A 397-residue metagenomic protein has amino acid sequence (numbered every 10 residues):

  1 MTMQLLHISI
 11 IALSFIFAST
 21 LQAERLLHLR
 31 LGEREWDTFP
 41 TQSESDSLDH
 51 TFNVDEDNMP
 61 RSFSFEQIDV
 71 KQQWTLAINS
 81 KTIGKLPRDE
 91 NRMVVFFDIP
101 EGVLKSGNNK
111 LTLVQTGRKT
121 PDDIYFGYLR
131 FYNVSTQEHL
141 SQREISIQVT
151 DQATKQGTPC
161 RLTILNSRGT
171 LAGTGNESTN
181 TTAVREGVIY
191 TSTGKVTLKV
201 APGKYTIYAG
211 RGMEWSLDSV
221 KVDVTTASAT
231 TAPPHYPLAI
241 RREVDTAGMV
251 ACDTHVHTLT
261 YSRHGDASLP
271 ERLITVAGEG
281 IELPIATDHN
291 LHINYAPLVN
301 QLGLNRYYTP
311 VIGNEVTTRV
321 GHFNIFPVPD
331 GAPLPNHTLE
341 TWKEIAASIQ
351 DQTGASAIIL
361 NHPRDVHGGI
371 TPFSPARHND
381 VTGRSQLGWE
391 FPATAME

Functional and structural regions predicted by a protein language model:
M1-S9: Bacterial N-terminal signal peptides that target proteins for export
S9-A18: Bacterial N-terminal signal peptides
A23-V149: Beta-strand-rich recognition domains
H28-R30, R130-D151, T226-C252: Low-complexity, Pro/Ser/Thr- and charge-rich linker/hinge segments at domain boundaries
N91-F97, T182-G194: Aromatic sugar-binding surface patches on proteins that engage polysaccharides or sugar-phosphate polymers
Q115-G117, D151-A153, R211-M213: Surface-exposed loop/turn motifs at beta-strand-loop junctions within extracellular Ig-like and Fibronectin type III
A153-T181: Short, ordered, surface-exposed loop/turn motifs in non-cytosolic proteins
T158-L165, G169, G187-E397: Extended, charged catalytic domains and RNA/DNA-binding interfaces, predominantly in divalent-metal-using enzymes
